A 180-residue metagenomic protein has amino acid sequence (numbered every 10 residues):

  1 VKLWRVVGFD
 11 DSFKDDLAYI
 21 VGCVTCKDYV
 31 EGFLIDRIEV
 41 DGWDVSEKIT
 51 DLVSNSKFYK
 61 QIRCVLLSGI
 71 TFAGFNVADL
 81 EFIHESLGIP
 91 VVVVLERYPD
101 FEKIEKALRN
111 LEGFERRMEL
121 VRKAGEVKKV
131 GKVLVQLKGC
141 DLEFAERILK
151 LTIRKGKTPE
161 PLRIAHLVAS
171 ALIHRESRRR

Functional and structural regions predicted by a protein language model:
V1-D15: Two-metal-ion RNase H-like nuclease active-site motif
F9, R63-G69, V92-L95: Short glycine-rich or small-residue beta-strand-to-loop segments that form or flank ligand, phosphate, metal/Fe-S
S12, L52-S56, P90, L111 (+1 more regions): Change "in soluble alpha/beta enzymes" to "in soluble alpha/beta proteins
S12-D15, G69-A78, R97-D100, C140-L142: Gly/Ser/Thr-rich loops at beta-strand to alpha-helix junctions that form or flank small-molecule/cofactor-binding
D15, I20-F72: A glycine-rich, hydrophobic loop/mini-helix early in the fold
E39, W43-S46, V77, G139-E146: Electropositive phosphate-/nucleotide-binding environments in soluble metabolic enzymes
L80-V135: Long, charge-dense
L142-R180: Charge-patterned, long linear interaction tracts outside catalytic cores
